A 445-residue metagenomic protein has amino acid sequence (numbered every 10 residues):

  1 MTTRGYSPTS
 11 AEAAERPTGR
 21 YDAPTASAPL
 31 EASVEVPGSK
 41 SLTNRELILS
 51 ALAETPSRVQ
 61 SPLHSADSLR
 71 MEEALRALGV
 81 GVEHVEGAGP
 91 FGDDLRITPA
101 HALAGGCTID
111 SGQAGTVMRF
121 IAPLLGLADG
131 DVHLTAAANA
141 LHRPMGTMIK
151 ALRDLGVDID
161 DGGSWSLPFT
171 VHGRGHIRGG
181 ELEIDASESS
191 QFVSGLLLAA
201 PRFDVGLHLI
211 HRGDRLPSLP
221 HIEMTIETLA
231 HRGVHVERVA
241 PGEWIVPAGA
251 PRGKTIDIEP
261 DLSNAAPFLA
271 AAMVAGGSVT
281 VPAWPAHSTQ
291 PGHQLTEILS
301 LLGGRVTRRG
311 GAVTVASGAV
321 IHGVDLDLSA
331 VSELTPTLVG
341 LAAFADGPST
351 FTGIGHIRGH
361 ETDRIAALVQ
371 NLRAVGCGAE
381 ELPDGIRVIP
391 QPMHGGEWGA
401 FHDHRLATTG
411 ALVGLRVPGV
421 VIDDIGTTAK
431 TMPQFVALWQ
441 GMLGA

Functional and structural regions predicted by a protein language model:
M1-A445: Short, structured segments at the rim of ligand-binding sites
